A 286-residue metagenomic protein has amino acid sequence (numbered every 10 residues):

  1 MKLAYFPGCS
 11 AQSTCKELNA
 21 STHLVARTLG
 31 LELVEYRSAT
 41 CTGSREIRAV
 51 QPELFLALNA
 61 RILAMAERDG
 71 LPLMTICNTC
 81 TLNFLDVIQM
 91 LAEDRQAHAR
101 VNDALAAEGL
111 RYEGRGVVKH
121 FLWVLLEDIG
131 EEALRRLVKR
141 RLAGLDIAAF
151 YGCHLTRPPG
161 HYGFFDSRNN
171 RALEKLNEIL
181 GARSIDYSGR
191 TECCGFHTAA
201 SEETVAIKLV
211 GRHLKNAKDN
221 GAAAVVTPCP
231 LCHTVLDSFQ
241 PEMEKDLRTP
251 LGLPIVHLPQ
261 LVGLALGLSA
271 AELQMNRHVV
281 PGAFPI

Functional and structural regions predicted by a protein language model:
M1-I286: Iron-sulfur cluster-binding electron-transfer modules in prokaryotic oxidoreductases
